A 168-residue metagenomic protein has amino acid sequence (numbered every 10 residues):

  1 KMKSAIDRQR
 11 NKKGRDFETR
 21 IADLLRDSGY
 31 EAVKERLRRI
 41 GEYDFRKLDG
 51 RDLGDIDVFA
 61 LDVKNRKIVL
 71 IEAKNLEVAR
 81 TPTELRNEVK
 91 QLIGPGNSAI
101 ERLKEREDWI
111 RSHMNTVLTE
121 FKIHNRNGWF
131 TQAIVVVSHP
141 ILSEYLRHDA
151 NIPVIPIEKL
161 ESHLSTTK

Functional and structural regions predicted by a protein language model:
K1-K168: Intrinsically disordered, low-complexity Ser/Thr/Pro/Gly-rich regulatory segments
